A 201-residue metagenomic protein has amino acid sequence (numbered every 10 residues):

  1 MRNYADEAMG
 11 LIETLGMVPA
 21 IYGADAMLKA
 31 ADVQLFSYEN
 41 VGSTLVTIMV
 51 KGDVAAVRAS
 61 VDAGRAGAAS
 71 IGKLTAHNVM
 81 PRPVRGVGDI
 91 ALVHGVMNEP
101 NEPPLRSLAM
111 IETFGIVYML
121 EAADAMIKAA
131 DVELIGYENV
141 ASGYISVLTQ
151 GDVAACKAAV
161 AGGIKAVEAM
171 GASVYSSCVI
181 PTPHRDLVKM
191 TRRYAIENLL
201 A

Functional and structural regions predicted by a protein language model:
N3, D32-S43: N-terminal glycine-rich anion-binding loops that anchor highly charged ligand groups
A5-T14, N101-F114: Short glycine-/aliphatic-rich beta-strand segments at the starts of folded cytosolic domains
V18-A30, V117-A129: Short amphipathic alpha-helix segments
A31-Q34, I48, A55, D62 (+5 more regions): C-terminal binding/interaction regions
L35-N40, E99-N101, I135-N139: Short, flexible, solvent-exposed loop/turn segments with mixed acidic/basic and small polar residues
V41-L45, V140-Y144: Short Gly/Ser/Thr- and Asp/Glu-enriched loop/turn motifs at secondary-structure junctions
R65, A69-V93: Intrinsically disordered, low-complexity glycine/proline-rich and charged
G86-P103, R185-A201: Short, low-order "capping/linker" segments at domain edges
